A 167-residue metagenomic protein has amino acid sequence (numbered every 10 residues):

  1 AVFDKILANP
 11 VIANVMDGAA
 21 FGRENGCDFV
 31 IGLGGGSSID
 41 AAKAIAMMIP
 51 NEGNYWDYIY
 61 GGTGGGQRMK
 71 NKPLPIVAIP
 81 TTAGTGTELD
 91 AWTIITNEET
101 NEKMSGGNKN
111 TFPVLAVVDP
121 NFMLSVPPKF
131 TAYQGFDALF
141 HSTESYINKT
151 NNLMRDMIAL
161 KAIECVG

Functional and structural regions predicted by a protein language model:
V2-I12: Short beta->alpha junction loops
I6, T82, N121: Anionic group-transfer/hydrolysis microenvironments
A13-A20, E24-V118: Glycine/threonine-rich beta-strand-loop-alpha-helix active-site module that forms ligand/phosphate-binding
W92-G167: Carboxylate- and glycine-rich phosphate/diphosphate-binding segment that chelates Mg2+/Mn2+
